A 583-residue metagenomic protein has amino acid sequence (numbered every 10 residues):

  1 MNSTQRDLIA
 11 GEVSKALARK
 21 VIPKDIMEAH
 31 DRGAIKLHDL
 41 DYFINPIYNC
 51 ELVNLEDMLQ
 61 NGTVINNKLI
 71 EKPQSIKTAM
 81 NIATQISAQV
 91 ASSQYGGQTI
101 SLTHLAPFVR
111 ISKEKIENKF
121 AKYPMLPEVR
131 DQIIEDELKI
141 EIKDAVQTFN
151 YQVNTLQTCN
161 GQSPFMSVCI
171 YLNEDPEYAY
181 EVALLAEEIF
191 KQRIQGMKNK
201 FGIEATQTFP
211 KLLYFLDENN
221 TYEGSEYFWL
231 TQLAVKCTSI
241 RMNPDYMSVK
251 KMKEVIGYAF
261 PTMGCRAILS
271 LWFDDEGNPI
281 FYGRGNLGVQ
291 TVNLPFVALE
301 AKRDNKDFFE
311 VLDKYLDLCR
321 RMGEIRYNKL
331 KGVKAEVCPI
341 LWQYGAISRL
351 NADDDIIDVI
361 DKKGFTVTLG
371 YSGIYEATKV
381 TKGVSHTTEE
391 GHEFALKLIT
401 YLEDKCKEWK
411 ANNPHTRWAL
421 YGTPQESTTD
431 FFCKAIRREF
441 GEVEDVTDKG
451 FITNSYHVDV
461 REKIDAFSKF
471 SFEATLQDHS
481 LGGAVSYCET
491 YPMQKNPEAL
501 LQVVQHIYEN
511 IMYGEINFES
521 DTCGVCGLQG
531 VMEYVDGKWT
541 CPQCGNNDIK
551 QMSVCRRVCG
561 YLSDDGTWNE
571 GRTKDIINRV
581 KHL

Functional and structural regions predicted by a protein language model:
M1-K363, V384, T388-V554: Conserved catalytic cores of very large enzyme subunits
I140-N150, K379-V380, S563, R572 (+1 more regions): Metallocofactor- and cofactor-centric catalytic cores in central/energy metabolism, strongly enriched
V367-V380, T400, R557: Contiguous, well-ordered alpha-helical segments that form the cores/surfaces of helical PPI scaffolds
G370-G373, G482, G560, G571: Glycine-centered flexibility sites
Q543-L583: Long insertion/accessory domains within large nucleic-acid-processing enzymes
